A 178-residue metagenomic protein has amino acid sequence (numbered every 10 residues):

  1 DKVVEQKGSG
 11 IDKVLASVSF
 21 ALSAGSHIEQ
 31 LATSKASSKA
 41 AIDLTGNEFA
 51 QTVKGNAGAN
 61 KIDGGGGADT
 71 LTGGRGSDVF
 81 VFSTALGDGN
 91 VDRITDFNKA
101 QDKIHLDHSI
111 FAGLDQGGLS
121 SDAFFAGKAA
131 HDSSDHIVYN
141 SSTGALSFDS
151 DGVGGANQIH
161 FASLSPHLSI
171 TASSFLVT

Functional and structural regions predicted by a protein language model:
D1-S26, K39-A41, T45, A50-F124: Acidic, glycine-rich calcium-binding repeat modules characteristic of RTX/beta-roll and related beta-solenoid repeat
A32, S77-T178: Acidic glycine/aspartate-rich repeat arrays in secreted/surface proteins
A32-K39: Short, solvent-exposed loop/edge segments of extracellular or virion-exposed proteins
